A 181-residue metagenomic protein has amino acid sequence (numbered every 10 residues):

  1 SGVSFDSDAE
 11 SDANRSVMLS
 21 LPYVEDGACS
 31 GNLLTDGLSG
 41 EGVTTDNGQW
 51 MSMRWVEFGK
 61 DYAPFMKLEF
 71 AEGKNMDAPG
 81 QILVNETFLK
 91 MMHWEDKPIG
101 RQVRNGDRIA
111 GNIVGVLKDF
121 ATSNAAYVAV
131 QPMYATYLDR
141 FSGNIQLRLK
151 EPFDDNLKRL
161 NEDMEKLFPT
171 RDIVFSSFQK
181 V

Functional and structural regions predicted by a protein language model:
S1-K90, D96, G106-I109, K166: Structured, solvent-exposed hinge/loop segments at the ends of secondary-structure elements
D8-A28, E86-K90, D107-V181: "Rare, low-scoring activations can occur in soluble or secreted enzymes where short amphipathic helices or signal
I99-G100: A glycine-biased structural micro-motif
